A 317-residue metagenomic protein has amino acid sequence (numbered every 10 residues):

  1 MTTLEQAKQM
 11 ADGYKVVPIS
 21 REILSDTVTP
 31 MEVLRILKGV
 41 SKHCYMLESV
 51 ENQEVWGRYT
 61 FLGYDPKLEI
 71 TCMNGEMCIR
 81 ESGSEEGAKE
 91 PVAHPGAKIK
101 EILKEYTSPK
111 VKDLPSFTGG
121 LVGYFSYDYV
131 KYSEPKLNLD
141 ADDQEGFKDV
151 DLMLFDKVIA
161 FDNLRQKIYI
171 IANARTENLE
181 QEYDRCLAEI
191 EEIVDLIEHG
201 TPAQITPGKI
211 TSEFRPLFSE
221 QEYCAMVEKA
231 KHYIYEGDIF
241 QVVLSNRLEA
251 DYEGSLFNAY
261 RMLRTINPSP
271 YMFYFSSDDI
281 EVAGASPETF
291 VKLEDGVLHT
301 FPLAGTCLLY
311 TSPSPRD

Functional and structural regions predicted by a protein language model:
M1-S312, R316: Extended alpha-helical targeting/anchoring segments, especially N-terminal organellar/secretory targeting helices
